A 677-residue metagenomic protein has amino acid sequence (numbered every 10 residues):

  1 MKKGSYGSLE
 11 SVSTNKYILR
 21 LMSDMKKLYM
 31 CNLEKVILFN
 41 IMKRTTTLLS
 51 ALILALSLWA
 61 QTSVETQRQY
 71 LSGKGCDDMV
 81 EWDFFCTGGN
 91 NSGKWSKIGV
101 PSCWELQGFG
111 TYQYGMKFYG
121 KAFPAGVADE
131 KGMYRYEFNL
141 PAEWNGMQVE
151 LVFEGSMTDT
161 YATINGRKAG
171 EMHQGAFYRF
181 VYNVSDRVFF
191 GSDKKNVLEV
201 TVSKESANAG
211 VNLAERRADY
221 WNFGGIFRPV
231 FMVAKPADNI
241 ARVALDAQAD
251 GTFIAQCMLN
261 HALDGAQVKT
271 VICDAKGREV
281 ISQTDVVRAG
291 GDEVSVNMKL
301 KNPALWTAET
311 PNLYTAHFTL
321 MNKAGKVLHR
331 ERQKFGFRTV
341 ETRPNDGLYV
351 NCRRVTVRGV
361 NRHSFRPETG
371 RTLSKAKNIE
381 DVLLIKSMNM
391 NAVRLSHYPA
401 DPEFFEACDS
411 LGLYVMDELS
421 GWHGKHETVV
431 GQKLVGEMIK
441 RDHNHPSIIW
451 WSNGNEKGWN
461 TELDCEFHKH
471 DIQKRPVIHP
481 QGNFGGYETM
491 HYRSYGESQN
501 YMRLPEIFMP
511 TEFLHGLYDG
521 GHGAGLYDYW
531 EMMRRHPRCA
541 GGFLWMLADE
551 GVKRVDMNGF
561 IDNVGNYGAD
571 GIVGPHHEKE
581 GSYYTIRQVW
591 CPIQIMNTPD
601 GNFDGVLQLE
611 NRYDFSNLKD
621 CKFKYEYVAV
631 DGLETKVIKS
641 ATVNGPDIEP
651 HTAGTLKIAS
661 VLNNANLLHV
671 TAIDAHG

Functional and structural regions predicted by a protein language model:
E65-R68, F85-G89, D129-I240, A262 (+7 more regions): Accessory beta-strand-rich segments of carbohydrate-active enzymes
T66, C103-T111, G115-A122, Q174-G175 (+8 more regions): An acidic-aromatic loop/edge-strand motif
T66-G73, V243-D246, H317-I385: N-terminal carbohydrate-binding accessory modules
Y70, K74-K94, I98-V100, W104-G110 (+8 more regions): Substrate-binding clefts and catalytic carboxylate motifs of secreted carbohydrate-active enzymes
Y134-Y136, Y178-Y182, D292-M298, T652-L656: Short strand-edge motifs at loop-to-beta-strand transitions and within beta-strands of extracellular beta-rich domains
W144-Q148, V188-K195, L300-L313, L662-L667: Short glycine/proline/serine/threonine-rich loop/turn segments at secondary-structure transition edges
A162-I164, T252-V287, V294-V296, A316-F318 (+3 more regions): Beta-strand-rich binding/interaction modules
V382-I385, A392-T585: Substrate-binding/catalytic cleft of secreted carbohydrate-active enzymes, primarily glycoside hydrolases
